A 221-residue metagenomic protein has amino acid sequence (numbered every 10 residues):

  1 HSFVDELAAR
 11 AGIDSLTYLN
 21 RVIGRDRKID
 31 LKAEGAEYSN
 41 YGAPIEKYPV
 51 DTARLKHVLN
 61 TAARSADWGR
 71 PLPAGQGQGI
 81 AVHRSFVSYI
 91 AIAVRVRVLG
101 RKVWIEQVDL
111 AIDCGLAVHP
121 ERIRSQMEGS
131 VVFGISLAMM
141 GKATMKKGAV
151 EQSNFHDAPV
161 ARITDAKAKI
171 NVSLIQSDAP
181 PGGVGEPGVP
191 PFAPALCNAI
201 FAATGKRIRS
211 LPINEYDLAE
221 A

Functional and structural regions predicted by a protein language model:
H1-A221: Cofactor-binding beta-sheet edge motifs in enzyme active sites
